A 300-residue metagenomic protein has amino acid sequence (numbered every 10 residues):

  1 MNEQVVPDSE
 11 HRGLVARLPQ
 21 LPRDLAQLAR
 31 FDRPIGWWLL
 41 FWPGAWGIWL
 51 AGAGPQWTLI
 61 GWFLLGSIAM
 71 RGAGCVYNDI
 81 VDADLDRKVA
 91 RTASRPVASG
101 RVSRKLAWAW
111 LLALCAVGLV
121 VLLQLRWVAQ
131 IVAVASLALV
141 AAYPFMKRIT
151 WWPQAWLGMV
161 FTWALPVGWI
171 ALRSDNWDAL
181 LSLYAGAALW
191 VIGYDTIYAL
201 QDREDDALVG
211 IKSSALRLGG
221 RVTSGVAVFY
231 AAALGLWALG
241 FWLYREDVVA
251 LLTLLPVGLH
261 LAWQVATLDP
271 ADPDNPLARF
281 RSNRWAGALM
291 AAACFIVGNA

Functional and structural regions predicted by a protein language model:
N2-P34, R101-V102, L137, L172 (+1 more regions): C-terminal membrane-associated helical module and adjoining short loops/tails
P22, A26-Q27, L65, R95-D178 (+2 more regions): Intramembrane alpha-helical segments
R30-L50, G158, T162, A291-A292: The first (N-terminal) embedded transmembrane alpha-helix
P34, Y77, V81, L85-D86 (+1 more regions): Proline-centered turn/helix-capping motifs that create local helix->coil transitions or kinks
F41, L65-S67, A83-A133, L208-V248 (+1 more regions): Multi-pass membrane catalytic core of lipid/isoprenoid biosynthesis enzymes
F41-V81, R91, C115-L123, Q130-A142 (+2 more regions): Membrane-embedded alpha-helical segments that form the functional core of polytopic membrane enzymes, especially those
I48-G52, V117-L125, A142-F145, V167-L172 (+2 more regions): Hydrophobic alpha-helical transmembrane segments
